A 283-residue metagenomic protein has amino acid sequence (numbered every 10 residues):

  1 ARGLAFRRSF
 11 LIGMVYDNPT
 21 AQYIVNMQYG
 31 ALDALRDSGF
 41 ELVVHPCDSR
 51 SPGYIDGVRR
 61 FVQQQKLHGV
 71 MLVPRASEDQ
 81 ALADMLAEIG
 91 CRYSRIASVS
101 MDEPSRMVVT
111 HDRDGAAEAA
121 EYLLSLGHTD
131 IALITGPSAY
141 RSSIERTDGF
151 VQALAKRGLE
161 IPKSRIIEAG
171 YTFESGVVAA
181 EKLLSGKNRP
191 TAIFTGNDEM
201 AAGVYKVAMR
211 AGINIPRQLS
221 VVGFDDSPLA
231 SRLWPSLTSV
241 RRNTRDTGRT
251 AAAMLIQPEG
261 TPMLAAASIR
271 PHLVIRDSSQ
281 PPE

Functional and structural regions predicted by a protein language model:
A1-F10, S143, D148, Q280-E283: N-terminal helix-turn-helix DNA-binding module of bacterial transcription factors
A1-F61, H68: Amphipathic helical "hinge" segments at domain boundaries
F10, L67-H68, T129-D130, R189-T191: Short acidic/polar active-site loop segments enriched in Thr and Asp
D17-N26, V44-G53, A76, V108-E118 (+5 more regions): Hinge/beta->alpha junction and helix N-cap segments in small-molecule ligand-binding domains
Y54-D114, R141: Short beta-strand-centered segments that line the small-molecule binding cleft or hinge of alpha/beta clamshell
T129-I131, I161-R165, I215-V221: Short acidic capping loops at alpha-helix termini that bridge into adjacent secondary structure
A179-E283: Flexible loop/turn connectors
